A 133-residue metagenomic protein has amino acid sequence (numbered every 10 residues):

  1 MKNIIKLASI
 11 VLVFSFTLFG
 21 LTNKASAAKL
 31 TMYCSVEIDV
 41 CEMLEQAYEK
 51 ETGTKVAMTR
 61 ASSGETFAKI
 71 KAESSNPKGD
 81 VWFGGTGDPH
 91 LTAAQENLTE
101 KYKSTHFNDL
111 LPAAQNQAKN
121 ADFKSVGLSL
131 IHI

Functional and structural regions predicted by a protein language model:
M1-I10: Bacterial N-terminal signal peptides that target proteins for export
K6, N23-S26: N-terminal cationic amphipathic segment used for targeting or macromolecule association
L12-F16, H90: Alpha-helical transmembrane segments and their juxtamembrane interfaces
S15-K24: C-terminal segment of classical bacterial N-terminal signal peptides
A27-T92: Early extracytoplasmic/lumenal segment of secretory-pathway proteins
R60-T66, D80-L128: Short, glycine-/small- and polar/acidic-enriched structural segments that line small-molecule recognition paths
I131-I133: Conserved small/polar residues in nucleotide/adenosyl-binding loops
